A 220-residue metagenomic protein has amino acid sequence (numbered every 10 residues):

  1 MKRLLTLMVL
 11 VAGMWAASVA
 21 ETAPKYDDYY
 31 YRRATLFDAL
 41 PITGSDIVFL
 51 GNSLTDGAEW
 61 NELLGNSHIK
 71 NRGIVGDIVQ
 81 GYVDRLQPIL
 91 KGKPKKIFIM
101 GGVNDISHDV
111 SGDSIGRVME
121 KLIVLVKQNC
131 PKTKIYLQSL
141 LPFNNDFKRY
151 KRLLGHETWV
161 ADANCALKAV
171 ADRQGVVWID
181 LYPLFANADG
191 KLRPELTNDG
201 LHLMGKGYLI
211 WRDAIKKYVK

Functional and structural regions predicted by a protein language model:
M1-V48, W60-N61, K220: N-terminal secretory targeting modules
A23-P24, N66-V79, S107, G200: Acidic/histidine-rich helix-loop elements that form or flank divalent-metal/phosphate-binding sites at the catalytic
L40-G44, L63-L64, K91-G92, D172-R173: Extracellular/periplasmic catalytic domains that process cell-envelope and extracellular macromolecules
F49, I69-N71, W178: Conserved beta-strand scaffold positions in the cores of enzyme catalytic domains, especially in NTP/NDP-utilizing
L50, T55-H68, Q80-R117, Y136 (+1 more regions): Oxyanion-hole/transition-state-stabilizing segment in secreted/luminal serine hydrolases and related acyltransferases
G112-L122, E157-A163: Charged helix-capping and loop-helix junction motifs
C130-K134: A short helix->loop->beta-strand "cap" motif at the edges of active sites that frequently abuts
P142-K220: Catalytic His-Asp segment of secreted/periplasmic serine-dependent ester chemistry enzymes
